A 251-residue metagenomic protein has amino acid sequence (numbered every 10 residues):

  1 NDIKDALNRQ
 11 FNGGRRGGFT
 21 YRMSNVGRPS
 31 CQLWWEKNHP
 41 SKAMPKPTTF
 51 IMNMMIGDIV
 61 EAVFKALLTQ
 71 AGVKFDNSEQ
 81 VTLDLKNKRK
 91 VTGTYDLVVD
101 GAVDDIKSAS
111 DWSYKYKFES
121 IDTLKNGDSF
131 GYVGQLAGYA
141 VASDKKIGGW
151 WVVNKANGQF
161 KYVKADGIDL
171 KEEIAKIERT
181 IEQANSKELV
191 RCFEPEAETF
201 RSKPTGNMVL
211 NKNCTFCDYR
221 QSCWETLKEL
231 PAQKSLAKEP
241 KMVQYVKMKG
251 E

Functional and structural regions predicted by a protein language model:
N1-V103, S110-I121, N126: Metal-dependent nuclease catalytic cores that hydrolyze phosphodiester bonds in DNA/RNA, characterized by
G14, R22-S24, K37-N38, L67 (+10 more regions): Generic signature of intrinsically disordered, low-complexity segments enriched in small/polar residues
E36-K37, K107, V153, R220: Structured loops at beta-to-helix junctions and adjacent beta-edge loops in soluble globular domains
I59, V63, T92, G131-G138 (+1 more regions): Short, well-structured alpha-helical interface segments that form or flank functional binding sites
V98, A102-I106, I147-V152: A structural signal for short, well-ordered beta-strand segments and their strand-loop junctions that often border
Y116, D122-G131, Q135-S143: Aromatic- and charge-enriched substrate-recognition/interaction segments in catalytic or ligand-/protein-binding
N126, G138, A142-E251: Metal-dependent nuclease catalytic regions and adjoining charged, substrate-binding loops involved in nucleic-acid end
